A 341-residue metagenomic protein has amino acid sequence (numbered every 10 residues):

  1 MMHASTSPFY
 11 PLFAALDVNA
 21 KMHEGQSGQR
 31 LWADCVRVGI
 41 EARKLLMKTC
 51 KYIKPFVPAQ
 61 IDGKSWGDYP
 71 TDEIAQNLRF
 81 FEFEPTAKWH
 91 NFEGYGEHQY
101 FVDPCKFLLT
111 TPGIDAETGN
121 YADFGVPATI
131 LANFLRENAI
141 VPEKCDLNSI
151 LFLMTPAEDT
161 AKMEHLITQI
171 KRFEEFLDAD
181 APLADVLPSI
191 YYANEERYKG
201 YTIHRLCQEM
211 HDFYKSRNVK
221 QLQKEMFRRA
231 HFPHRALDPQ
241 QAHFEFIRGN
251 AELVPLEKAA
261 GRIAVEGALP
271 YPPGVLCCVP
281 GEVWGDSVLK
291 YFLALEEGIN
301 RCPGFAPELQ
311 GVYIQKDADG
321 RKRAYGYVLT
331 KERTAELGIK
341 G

Functional and structural regions predicted by a protein language model:
M2-A20: PLP-dependent aminotransferase class I/II
Q26-G341: Non-catalytic terminal extensions of PLP-dependent enzymes
